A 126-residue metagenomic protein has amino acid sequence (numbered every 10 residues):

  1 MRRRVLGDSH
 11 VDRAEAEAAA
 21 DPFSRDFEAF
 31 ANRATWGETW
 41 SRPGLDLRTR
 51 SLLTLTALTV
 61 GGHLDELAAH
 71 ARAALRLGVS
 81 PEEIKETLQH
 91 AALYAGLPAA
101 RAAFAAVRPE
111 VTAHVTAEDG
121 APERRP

Functional and structural regions predicted by a protein language model:
M1-L47, R76, A102-P126: Acidic, glycine/proline-rich low-complexity segments that act as flexible tails and inter-domain linkers
S9, L64, P98: Gly/Ser/Thr-rich beta-alpha loop segments that engage phosphate groups in nucleotides
A31-T35, L52-T59, T87-A92: Short alpha-helical scaffolding segments that buttress acidic/His motifs in well-ordered protein cores
S51, L97-P98: Substrate/cofactor-recognition hotspot
L52, T56-K85: Mid-chain, well-packed structural core segment of small domains
L93-Y94, V111: Short Asp/Glu-rich motifs
